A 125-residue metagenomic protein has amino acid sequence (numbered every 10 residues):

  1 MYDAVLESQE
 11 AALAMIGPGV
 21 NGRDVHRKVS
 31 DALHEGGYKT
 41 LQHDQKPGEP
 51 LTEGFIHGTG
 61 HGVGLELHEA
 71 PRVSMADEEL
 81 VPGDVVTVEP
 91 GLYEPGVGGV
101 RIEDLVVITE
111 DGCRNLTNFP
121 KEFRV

Functional and structural regions predicted by a protein language model:
M1-V125: Active-site neighborhoods and metal-handling regions in enzymes and metal-associated proteins
